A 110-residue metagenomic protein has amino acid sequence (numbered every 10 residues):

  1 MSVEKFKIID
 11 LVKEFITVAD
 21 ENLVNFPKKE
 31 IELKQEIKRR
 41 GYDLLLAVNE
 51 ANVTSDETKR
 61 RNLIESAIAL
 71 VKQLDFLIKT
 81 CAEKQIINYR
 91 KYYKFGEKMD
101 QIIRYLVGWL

Functional and structural regions predicted by a protein language model:
M1-L110: Amphipathic alpha-helical assembly/interaction segments
